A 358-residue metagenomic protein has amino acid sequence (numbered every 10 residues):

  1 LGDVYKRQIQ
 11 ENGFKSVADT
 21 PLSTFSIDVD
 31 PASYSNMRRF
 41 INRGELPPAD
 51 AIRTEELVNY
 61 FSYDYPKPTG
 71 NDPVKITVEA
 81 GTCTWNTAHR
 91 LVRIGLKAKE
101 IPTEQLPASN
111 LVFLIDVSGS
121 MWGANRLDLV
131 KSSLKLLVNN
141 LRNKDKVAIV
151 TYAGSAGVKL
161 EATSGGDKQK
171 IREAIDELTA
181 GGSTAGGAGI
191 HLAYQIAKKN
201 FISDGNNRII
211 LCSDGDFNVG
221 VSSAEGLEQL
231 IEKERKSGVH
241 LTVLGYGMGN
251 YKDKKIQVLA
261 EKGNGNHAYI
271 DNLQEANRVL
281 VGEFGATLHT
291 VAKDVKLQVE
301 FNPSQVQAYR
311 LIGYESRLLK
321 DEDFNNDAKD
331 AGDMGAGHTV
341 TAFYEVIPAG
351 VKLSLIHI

Functional and structural regions predicted by a protein language model:
L1-Y5, H357-I358: Short, small-residue-biased leader/transition segments that mark boundaries at the very start of proteins
D3-K97: Subset of Sec-pathway N-terminal targeting signals
I9, D19, T24, R90-V92 (+2 more regions): Core subunits and conserved enzymes of cellular information-processing and envelope-translocation systems across
P31, A98-E100, V117-G119, F301-P303 (+1 more regions): Beta-strand elements of well-folded, non-transmembrane domains
N36-R38, V291, A308-Y309, S354: Short, hydrophobic/aromatic beta-strand segments
T69, K199-I202, P303-R310: Proline-centered turn/helix-capping motifs that create local helix->coil transitions or kinks
I76-V295, E322, L355: Exposed acidic/Ser/Thr-rich ligand/metal-binding surfaces
E283, K296-N302, Y309-L319: C-terminal or mid-to-C-terminal helical accessory/interaction module adjacent to the motor/catalytic core
